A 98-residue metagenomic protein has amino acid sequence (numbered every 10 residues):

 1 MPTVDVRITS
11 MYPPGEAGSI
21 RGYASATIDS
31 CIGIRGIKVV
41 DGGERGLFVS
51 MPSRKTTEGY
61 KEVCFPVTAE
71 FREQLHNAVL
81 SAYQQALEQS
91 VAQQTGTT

Functional and structural regions predicted by a protein language model:
M1-T98: Single-stranded nucleic acid-binding surfaces, predominantly the OB-fold ssDNA-binding core
